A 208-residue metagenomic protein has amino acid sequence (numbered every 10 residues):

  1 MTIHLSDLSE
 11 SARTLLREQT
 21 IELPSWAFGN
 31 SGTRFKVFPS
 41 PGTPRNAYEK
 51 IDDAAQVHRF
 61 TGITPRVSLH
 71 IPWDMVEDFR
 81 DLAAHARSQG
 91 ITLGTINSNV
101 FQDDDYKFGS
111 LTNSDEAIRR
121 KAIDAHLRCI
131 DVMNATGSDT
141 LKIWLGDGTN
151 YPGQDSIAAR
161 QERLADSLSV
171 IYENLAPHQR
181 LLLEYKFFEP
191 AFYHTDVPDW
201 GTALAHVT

Functional and structural regions predicted by a protein language model:
M1-N134: N-terminal pre-domain/capping segments
L5-L15, D105-V207: Active-site acidic/histidine proton-transfer and metal-coordination neighborhood in alpha/beta enzyme cores
R34-R45, H194-G201, T208: Gly/Pro-rich active-site loop or hairpin
